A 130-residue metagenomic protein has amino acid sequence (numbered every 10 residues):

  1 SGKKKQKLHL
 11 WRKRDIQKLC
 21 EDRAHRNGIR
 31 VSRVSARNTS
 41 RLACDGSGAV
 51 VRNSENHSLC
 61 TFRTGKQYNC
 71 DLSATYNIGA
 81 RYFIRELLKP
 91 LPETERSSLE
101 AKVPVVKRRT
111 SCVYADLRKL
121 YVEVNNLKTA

Functional and structural regions predicted by a protein language model:
S1-A130: Positively charged, helix-rich recognition surfaces that bind polyanionic ligands
